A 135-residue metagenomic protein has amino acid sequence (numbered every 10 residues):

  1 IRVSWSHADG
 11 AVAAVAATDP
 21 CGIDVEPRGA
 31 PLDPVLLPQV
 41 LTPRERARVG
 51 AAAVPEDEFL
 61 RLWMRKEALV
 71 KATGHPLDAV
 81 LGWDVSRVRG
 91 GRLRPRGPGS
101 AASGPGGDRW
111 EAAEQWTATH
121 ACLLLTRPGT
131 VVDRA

Functional and structural regions predicted by a protein language model:
I1-A135: Core catalytic alpha/beta fold that binds nucleotide/phospho-ligands
